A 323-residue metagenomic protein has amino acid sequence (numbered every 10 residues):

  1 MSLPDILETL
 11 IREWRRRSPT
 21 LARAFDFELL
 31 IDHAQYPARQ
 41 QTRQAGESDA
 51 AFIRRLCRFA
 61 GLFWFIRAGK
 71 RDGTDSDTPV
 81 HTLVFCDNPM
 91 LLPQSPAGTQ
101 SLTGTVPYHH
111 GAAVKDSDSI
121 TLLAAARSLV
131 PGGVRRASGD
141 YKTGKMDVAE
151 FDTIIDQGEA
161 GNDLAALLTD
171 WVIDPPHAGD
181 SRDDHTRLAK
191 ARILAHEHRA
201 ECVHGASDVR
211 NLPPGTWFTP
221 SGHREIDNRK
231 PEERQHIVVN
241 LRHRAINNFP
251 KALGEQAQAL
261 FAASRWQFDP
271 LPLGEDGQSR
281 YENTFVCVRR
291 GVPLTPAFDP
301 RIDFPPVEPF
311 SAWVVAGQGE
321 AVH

Functional and structural regions predicted by a protein language model:
M1-H323: Amphipathic alpha-helical and helix-coil boundary elements used as assembly and membrane-proximal scaffolds
